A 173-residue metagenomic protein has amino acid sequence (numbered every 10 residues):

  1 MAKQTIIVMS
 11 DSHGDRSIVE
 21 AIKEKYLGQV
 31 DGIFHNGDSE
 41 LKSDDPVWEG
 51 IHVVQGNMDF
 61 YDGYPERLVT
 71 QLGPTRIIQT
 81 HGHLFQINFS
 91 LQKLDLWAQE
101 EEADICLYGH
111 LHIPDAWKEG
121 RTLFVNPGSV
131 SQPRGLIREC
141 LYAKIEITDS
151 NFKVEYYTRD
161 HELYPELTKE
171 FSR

Functional and structural regions predicted by a protein language model:
A2-G73: Core catalytic region of metal-dependent phosphoesterases/phosphodiesterases, especially metallo-beta-lactamase-like
A2-Q4, S17, Q132-R134, F171-R173: Active-site-proximal loop/helix segment associated with metal-binding centers of metalloenzymes
T5-H13, R76-H83, F124-G128: Active-site-proximal beta-strand elements of phosphoester/diester hydrolases
H13-I18, S39-D44, M58-G63, F85-F89 (+2 more regions): Active-site environment of divalent metal-dependent phosphoester hydrolases
I18, N88-Q92, L136, E162-E170: A short, polar/proline- and glycine-enriched secondary-structure boundary/capping micro-motif
H52, N88-N151: Conserved beta-sheet core of the metallophosphoesterase superfamily
V54-N57, Y61-D104: Helix-adjacent hinge/juxtasegments
T148-R173: Charged phosphate-binding loop/patch that engages nucleotide di/tri-phosphates or the phosphate backbone of nucleic
